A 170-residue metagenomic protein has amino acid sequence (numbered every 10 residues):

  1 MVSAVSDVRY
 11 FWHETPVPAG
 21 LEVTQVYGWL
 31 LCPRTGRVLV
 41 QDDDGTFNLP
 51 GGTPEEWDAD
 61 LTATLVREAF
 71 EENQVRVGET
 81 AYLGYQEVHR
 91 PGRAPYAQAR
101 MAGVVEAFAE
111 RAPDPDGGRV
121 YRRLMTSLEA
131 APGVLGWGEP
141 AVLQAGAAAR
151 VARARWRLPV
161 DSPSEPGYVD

Functional and structural regions predicted by a protein language model:
M1-Y27: Acidic, metal-coordinating catalytic segment for phosphate/diphosphate chemistry, firing primarily on the Nudix
G20, E106-R111, A145-A152: Glycine-aromatic-enriched surface loops/turns that form tight recognition elements
V23, P33, R93-Y96, G118: A generic fold-level signal
L30-P33, G103-V105: Active-site beta-strand termini and strand-to-loop segments that position acidic
P33-E71: Conserved Nudix-box catalytic region and its N-terminal flanking loop in Nudix hydrolases and closely related
V75-G84: A short coil-to-beta-strand element that immediately follows conserved catalytic motifs
E87-R111, L124: Active-site-adjacent beta-strand/loop module that shapes the phosphate/pyrophosphate-binding cleft
D116-D170: Nudix hydrolase/Nudix homology domain
